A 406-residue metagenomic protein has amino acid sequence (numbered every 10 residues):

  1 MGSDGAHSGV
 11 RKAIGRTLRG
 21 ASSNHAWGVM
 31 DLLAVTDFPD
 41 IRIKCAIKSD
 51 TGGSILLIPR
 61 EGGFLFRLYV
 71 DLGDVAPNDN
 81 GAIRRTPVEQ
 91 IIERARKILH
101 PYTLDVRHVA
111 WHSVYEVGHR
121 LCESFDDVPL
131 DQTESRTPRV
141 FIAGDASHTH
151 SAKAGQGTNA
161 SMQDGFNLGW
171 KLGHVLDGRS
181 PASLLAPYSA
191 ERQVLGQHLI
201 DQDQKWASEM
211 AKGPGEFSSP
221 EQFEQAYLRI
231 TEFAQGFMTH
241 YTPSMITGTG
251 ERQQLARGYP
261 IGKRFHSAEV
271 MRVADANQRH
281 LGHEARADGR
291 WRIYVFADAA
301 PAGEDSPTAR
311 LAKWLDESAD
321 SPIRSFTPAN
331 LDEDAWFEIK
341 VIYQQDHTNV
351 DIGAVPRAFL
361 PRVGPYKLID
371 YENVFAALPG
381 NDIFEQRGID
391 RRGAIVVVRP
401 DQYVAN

Functional and structural regions predicted by a protein language model:
M1-T247: Core Rossmann-like FAD-binding/catalytic domain of the broad FAD-dependent monooxygenase superfamily
K97, D131-T133, H174-N406: Helical substrate-recognition/capping region of FAD-dependent monooxygenase/halogenase enzymes
